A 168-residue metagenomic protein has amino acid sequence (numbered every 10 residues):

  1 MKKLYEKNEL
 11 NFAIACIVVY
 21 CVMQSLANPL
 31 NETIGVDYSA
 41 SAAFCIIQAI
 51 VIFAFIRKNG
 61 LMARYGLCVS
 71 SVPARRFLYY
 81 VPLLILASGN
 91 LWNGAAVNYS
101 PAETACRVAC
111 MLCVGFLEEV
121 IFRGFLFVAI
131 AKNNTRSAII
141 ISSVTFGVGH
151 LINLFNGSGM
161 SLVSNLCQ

Functional and structural regions predicted by a protein language model:
M1-M62, A87: N-terminal, membrane-interfacial amphipathic/helix-forming hydrophobic leader that caps and precedes the first
K2-E6, A96-T104, A131-K132: Helix-boundary and loop/linker segments of multi-pass membrane transporters
A13-C16, V69-I85, C106-C110: Loop-to-transmembrane-helix transition segments
V18-N28, L84-N93, S143-N153: Aromatic-anchored segments of alpha-helical transmembrane domains
N31-G35, L91-A102, L154-M160: Membrane-interface helix caps and helix-loop-helix hairpins in membrane proteins
R57-R64, L86-S100: Transmembrane alpha-helix boundary signature
L61-P73, F125-N134: Membrane-interface helix-boundary motifs at transmembrane edges
T104-Q168: Transmembrane helix-loop-helix hairpins at the membrane interface of multi-pass integral membrane proteins
